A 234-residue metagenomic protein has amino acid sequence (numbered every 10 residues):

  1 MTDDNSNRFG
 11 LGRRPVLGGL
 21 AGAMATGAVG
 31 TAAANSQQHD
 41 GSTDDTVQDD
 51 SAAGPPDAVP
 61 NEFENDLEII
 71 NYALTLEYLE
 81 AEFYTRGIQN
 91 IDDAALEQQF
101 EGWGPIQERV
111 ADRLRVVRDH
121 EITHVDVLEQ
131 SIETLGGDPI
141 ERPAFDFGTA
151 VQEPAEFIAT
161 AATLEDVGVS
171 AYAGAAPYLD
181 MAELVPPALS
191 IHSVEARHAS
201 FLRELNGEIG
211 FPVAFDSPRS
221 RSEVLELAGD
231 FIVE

Functional and structural regions predicted by a protein language model:
T2-L11, P15-A25, T31-E234: All-alpha RGS (Regulator of G-protein Signaling) helical domain and cognate RGS-like helical scaffolds
